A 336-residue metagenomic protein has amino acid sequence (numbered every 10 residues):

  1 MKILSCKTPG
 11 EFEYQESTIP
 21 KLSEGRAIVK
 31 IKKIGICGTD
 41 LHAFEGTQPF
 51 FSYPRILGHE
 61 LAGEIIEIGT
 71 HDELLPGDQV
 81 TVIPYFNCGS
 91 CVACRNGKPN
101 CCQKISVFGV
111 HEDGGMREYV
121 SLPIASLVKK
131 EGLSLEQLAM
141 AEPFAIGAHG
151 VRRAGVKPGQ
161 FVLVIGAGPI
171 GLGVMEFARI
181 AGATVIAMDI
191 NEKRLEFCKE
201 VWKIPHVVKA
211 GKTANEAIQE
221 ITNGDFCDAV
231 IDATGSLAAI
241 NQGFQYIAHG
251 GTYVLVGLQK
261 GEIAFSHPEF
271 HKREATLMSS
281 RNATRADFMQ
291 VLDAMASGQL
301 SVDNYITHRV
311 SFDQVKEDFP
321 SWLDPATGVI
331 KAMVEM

Functional and structural regions predicted by a protein language model:
M1, N241, Q245, R285-M336: C-terminal hydrophobic helical "lid"/dimerization subdomain of Rossmann-like NAD(P)H-dependent oxidoreductases
I3-K21, G38-E67, V82, P99-E112: N-terminal glycine-rich cofactor-binding segment
P20-I34, T47-V92, E131-L133: Glycine-rich beta-strand-centered segment in the early N-terminal region that forms part of a ligand/cofactor-binding
C88-I165: NAD(P)H dinucleotide-binding glycine-rich loop of Rossmann-like/cofactor-binding domains, especially the beta1-alpha1
L133-K212: Mid-domain Rossmann-like dinucleotide-binding core that forms the NAD(H)/NADP(H) cofactor-binding site
A214-G224: Short amphipathic alpha-helix with an adjacent loop that forms part of the alpha/beta core around
L237-S297, E335-M336: Glycine-rich phosphate-binding loop and adjacent beta-alpha segment of Rossmann(oid) nucleotide-cofactor-binding
